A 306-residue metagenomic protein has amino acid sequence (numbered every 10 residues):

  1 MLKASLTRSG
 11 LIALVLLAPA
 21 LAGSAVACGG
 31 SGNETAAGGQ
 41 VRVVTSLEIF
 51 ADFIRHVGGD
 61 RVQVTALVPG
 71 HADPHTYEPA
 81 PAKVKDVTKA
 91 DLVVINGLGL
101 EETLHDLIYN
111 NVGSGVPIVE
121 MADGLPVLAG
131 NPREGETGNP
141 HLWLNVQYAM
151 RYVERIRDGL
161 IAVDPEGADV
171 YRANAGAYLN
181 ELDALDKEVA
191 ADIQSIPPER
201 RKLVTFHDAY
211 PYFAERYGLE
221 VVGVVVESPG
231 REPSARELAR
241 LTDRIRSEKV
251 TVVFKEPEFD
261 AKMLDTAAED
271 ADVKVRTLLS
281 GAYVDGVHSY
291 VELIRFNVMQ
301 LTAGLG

Functional and structural regions predicted by a protein language model:
M1-T7: Actinobacteria-biased recognition of intrinsically disordered, low-complexity terminal regions
L2, A13-V15, A25-G306: Extracytoplasmic metal-acquisition and chelation regions
T7-A18: Sec-dependent N-terminal signal peptides
